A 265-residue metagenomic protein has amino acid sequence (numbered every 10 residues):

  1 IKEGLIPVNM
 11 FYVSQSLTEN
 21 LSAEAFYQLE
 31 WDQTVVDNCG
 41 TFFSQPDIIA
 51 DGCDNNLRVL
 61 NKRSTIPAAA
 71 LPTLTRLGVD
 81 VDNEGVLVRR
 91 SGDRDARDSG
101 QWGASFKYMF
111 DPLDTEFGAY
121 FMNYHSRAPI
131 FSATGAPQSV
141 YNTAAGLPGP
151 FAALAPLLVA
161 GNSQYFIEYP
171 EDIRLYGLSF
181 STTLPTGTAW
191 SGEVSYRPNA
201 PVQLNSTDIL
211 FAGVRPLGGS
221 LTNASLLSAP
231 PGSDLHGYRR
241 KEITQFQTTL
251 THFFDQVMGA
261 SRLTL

Functional and structural regions predicted by a protein language model:
I1, D37-V88, F131-F166, L204-L235: Solvent-exposed loop segments that connect transmembrane elements
I1-C53: Outer membrane beta-barrel
L5-N9, D98-W102, D172-Y176, R240-F246: Residues that define the transmembrane beta-barrel architecture of outer-membrane proteins
I6, T18-N20, D111-L113, Y124 (+3 more regions): Outer-membrane beta-barrel channels and translocator barrels
M10-Q15, A104-Y108, A119, L178-T182 (+2 more regions): Residues on the lipid-exposed face of transmembrane beta-strands in outer-membrane beta-barrel proteins
A23-A25, T115-F117, W190-G192, T248 (+1 more regions): Transmembrane beta-strands of outer-membrane beta-barrel proteins
W31-D37, P112, H125-F131, P198-L204 (+1 more regions): Gram-negative outer-membrane beta-barrel proteins
S91-D95, Y165-Y169, L235-R239: Outer-membrane beta-barrel domain signature
